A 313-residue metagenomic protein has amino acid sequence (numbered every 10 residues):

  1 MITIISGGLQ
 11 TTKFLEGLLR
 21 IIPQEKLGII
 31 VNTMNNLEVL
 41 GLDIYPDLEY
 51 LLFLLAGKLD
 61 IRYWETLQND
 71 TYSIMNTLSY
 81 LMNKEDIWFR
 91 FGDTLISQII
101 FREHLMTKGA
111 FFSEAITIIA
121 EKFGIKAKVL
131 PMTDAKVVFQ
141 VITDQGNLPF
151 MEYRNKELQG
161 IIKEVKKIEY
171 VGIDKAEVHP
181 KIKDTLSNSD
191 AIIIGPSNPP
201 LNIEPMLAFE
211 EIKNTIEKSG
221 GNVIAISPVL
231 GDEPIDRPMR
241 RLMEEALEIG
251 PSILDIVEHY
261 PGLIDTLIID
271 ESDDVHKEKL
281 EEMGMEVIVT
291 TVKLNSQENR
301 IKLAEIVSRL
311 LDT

Functional and structural regions predicted by a protein language model:
M1-T3: Extreme N-terminal starter segment of soluble prokaryotic enzymes
L9, G172-K175, N198-F209: Active-site glycine- and acidic-residue-rich loops that bind and position anionic ligands or nucleotide-like cofactors
L15-L19, I203-T215, K277, E281: Short Gly/Thr/Asp-enriched flexible loops that form oxyanion-binding sites at enzyme active sites
P23-E25, S219-V223, M285: A short helix->loop->beta-strand "cap" motif at the edges of active sites that frequently abuts
G28-N32, G221-V229, T266-E271: Short internal beta-strands
V31-Y170, T185: Electropositive, gly/pro-rich neighborhoods at or near active sites that engage anionic ligands
L207-L247: Redox- and metal-dependent alpha/beta enzyme cores, enriched for Fe-S-associated oxidoreductases and cofactor-handling
D236-T313: C-terminal functional extensions of proteins
